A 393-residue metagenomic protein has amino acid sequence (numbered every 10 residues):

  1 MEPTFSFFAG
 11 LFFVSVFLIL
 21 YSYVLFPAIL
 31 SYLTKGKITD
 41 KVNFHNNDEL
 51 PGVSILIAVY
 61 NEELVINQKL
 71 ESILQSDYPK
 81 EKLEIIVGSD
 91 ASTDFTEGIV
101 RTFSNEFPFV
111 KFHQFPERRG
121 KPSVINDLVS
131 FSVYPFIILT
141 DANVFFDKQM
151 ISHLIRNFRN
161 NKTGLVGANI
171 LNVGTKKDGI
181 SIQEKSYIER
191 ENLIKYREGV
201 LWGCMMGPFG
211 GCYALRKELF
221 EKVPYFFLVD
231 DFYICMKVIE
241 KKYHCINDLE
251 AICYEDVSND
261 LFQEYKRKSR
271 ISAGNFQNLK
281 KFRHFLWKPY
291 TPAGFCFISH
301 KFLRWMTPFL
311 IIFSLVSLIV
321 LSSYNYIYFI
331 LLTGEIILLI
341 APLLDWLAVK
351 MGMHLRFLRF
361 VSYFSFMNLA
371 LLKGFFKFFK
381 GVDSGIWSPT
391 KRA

Functional and structural regions predicted by a protein language model:
M1-N47: N-terminal membrane-anchoring/stem segments of glycan-assembly enzymes
F5, K37, H45-N47, R304-D383: Membrane-embedded multi-pass helical conduit in multi-pass membrane proteins, especially envelope-biosynthetic
P51-S54, E84, Y233: Cell-envelope/extracellular polymer assembly enzymes that use nucleotide-activated donors
E71-K82: Short, acidic, metal-binding catalytic loop of nucleotide-sugar glycosyltransferases
S89-G98, E117, V144: A conserved acidic beta->alpha catalytic loop
Q114, S123-V124, Y134, K148-F227 (+1 more regions): Long helical/loop segments within the catalytic core of UDP-sugar-dependent glycosyltransferases, especially the large
I137: Short aromatic/hydrophobic "clamp" motif used to bind/position activated sugar donors
F158-E191, F226-F227, I234-H300, L369 (+1 more regions): Catalytic donor/gating beta->alpha subdomain of glycosyltransferases that bind UDP-sugars
